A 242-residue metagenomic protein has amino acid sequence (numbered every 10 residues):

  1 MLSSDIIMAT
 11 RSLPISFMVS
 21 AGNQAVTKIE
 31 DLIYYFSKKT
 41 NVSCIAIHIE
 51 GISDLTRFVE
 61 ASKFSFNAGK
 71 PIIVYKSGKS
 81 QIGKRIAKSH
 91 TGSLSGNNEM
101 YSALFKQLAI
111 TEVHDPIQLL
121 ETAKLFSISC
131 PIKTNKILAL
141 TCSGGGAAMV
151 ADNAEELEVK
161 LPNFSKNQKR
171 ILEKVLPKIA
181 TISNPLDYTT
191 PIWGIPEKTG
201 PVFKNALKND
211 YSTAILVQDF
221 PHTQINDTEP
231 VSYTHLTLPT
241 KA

Functional and structural regions predicted by a protein language model:
M1-L236: Catalytic-core regions of core metabolic enzymes, especially those transforming organic acids/acyl-group intermediates
T237-A242: A short, hydrophobic C-terminal helix/tail in secreted or cell-surface proteins
